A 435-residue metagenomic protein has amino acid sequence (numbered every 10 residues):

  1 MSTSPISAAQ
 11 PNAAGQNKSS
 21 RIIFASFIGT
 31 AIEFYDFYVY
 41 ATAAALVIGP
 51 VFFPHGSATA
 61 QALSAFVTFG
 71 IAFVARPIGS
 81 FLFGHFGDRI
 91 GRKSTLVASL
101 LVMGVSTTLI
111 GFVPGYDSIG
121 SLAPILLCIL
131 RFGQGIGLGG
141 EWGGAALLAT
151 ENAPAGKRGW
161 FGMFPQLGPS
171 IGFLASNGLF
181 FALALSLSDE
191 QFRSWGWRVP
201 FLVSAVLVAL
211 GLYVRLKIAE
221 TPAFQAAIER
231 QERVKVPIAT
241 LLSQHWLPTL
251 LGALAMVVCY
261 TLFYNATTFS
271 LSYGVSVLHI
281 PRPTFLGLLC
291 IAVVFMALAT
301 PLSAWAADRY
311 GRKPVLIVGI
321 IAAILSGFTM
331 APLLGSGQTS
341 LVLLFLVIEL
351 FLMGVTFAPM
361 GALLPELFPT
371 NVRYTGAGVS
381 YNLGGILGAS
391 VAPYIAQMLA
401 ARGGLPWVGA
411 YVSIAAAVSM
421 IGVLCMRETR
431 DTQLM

Functional and structural regions predicted by a protein language model:
A41-T42, W246-F295, G388-A392: Extracytoplasmic gate region of multi-pass secondary transporters
A44-R76: Extracellular/periplasmic helix-loop-helix junction of adjacent transmembrane segments in MFS-like secondary
F66-H85, G104-S106, C290-S303: Central cavity-lining transmembrane alpha-helices of secondary-active solute carriers, predominantly the Major
R89-L100, R309-I320: Cytoplasmic membrane-interface "Motif A"-like loop-to-helix N-cap segments of 12-TM Major Facilitator Superfamily
L101-I119, I321-S336: C-terminal ends and interior cores of transmembrane alpha-helices in multi-pass membrane transporters/permeases
W160-A184, Y381-A392: Glycine-rich segments within core transmembrane alpha-helices of 12-TM secondary carriers
G211-I218, A415-M435: Multi-pass alpha-helical transporter architecture, strongest for 12-TM Major Facilitator/SLC carriers used
K313-P359: C-terminal transmembrane helical hairpin of 12-TM major facilitator-type secondary transporters
